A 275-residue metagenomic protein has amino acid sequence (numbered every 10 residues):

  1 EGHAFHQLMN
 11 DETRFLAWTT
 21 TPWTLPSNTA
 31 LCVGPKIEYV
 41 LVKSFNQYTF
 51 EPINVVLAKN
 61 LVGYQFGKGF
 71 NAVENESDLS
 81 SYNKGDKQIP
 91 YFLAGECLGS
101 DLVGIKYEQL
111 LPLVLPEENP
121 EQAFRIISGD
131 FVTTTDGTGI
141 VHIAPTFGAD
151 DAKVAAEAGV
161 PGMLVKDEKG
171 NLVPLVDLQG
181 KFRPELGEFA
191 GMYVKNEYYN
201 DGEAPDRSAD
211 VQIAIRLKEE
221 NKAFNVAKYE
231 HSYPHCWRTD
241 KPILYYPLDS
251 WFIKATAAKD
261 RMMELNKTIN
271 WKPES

Functional and structural regions predicted by a protein language model:
G2-L16, P22-S275: Non-cofactor substrate-recognition interfaces
